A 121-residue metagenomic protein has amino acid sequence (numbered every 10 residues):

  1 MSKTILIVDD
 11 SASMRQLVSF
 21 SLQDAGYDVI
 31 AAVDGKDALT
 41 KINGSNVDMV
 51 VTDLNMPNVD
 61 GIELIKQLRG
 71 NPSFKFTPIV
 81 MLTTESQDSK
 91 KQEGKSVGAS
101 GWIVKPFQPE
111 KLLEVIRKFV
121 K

Functional and structural regions predicted by a protein language model:
Q16-D24: Charged docking surfaces used in two-component/phosphorelay signaling
G26-V33, K41: Short hydrophobic/Thr-rich beta-strand motif most characteristic of the beta2 strand and flanking loop of CheY-like
N46-V51: Active-site beta3 strand of CheY-like receiver
D53, T83: Active-site residues of response regulator receiver
M56: Receiver (REC) domain active-site loop signature in two-component systems and cognate sites in sensor histidine kinases
F107-I116: C-terminal output helix
